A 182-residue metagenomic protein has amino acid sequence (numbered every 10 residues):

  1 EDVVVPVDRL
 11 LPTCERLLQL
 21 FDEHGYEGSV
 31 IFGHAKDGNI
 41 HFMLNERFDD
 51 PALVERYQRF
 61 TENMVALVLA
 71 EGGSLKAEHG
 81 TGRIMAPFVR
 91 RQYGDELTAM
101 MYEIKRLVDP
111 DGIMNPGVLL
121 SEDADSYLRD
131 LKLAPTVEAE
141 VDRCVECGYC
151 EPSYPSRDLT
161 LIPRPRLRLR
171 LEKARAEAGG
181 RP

Functional and structural regions predicted by a protein language model:
E1-R59, V65-L67, E71-G72, G82: C-terminal substrate-recognition/cap domain of FAD-linked oxidoreductases
V3-V7, R47-Y57, L75, P87-G94 (+4 more regions): Hydrophobic alpha-helical scaffolding
E15, I40, E62, A66 (+5 more regions): Feature representing long, continuous alpha-helical segments
F32-M43, A77-V89, P116-D130, R157: A glycine-rich phosphate-binding loop feature that marks nucleotide/adenosyl-phosphate handling sites
E71-G73, A77-G80, P110: Alpha-helix capping/hinge segments and adjacent helical runs
P87-T136: Activity-critical C-terminal alpha-helical subdomain
A99, L120-V141, E151, R157-P182: Ferredoxin-type iron-sulfur electron-transfer modules in oxidoreductases and energy-metabolism complexes
